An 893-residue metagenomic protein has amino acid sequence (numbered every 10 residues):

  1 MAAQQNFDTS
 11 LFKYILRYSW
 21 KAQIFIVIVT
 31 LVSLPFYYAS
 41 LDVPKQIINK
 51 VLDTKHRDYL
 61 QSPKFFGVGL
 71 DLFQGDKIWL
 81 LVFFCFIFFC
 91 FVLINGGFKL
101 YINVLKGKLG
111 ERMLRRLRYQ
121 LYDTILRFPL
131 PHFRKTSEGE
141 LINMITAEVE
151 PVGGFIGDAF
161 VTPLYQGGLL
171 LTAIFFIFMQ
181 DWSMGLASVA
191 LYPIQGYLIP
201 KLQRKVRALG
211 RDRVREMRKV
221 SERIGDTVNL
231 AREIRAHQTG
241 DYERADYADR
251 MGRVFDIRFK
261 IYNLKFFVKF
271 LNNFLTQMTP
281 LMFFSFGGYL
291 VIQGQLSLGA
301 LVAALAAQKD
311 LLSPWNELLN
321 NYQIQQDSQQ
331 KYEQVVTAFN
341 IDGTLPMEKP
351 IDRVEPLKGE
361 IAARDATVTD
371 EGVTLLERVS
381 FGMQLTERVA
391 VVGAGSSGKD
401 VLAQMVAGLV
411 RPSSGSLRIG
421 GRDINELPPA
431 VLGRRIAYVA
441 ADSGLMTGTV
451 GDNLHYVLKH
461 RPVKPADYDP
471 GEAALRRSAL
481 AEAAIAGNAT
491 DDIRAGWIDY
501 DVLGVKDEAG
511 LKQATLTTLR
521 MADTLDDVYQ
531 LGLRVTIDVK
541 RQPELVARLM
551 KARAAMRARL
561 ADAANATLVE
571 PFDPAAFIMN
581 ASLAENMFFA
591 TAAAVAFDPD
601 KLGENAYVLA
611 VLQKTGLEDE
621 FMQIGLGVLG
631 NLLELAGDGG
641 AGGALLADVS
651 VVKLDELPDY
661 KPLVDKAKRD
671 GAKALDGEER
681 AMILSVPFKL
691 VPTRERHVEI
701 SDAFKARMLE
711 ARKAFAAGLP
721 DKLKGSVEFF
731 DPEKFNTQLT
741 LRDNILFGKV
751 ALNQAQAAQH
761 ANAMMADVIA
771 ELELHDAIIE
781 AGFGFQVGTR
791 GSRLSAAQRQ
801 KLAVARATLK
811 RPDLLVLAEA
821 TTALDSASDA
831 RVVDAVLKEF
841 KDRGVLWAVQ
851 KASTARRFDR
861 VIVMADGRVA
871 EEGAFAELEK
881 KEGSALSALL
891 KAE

Functional and structural regions predicted by a protein language model:
M1-S40, Q46-F88, I94, F98-K106 (+16 more regions): Membrane-integrated ABC transporters
Q23-L34, V161-D212, S285-L296: Transmembrane helices of ABC transporter permease
K50, L60-Q61, K358, K459-A509 (+7 more regions): C-terminal portion of ABC ATPase nucleotide-binding domains
F88-N95, Y192-Y197, K265-T279, S285 (+1 more regions): Hydrophobic alpha-helical segments in the permease module
T136-G139, D212-K260, D327, Y332: Loop segments that connect adjacent transmembrane helices in multi-pass transporters
A236-T239, N263, D310-A338: Cytosolic ends of transmembrane helices, especially the final helix of ABC transmembrane type-1 domains
F339-E387, K838: Primarily ABC-family ATPase nucleotide-binding module
A407: Helix-to-loop junction immediately C-terminal to a conserved catalytic motif
